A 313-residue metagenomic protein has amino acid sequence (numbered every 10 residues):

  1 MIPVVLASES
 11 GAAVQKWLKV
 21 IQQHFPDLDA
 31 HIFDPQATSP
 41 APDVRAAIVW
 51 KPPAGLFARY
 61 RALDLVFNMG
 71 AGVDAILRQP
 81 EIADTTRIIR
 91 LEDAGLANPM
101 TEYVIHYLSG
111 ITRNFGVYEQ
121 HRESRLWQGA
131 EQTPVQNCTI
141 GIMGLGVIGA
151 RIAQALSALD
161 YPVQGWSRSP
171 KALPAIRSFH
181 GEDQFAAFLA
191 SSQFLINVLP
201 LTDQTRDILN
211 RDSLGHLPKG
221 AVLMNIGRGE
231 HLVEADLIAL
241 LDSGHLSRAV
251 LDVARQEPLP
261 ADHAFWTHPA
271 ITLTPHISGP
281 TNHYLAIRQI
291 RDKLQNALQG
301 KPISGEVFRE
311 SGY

Functional and structural regions predicted by a protein language model:
M1-V44: N-terminal glycine-/charge-rich "phosphate-binding" loop or analogous flexible N-terminal tail
H31-D43, A54-F57, A175-S191: Short acidic low-complexity segments
R45-E119: Phosphate/diphosphate ligand-binding glycine-rich loop within oxidoreductases
R90-M100, V117, A172, E257-Y313: C-terminal helix-to-coil terminal segments
Y103, Y107-E131, Y284-L285, I290 (+1 more regions): A charged, well-structured terminal subsegment
Y118-R151: Glycine-rich NAD(P)-binding loop of Rossmann-like domains
L159-A175: NAD(P)-binding Rossmann-fold cofactor-contacting core
P170-A264: Rossmann-like adenosine-cofactor binding region
